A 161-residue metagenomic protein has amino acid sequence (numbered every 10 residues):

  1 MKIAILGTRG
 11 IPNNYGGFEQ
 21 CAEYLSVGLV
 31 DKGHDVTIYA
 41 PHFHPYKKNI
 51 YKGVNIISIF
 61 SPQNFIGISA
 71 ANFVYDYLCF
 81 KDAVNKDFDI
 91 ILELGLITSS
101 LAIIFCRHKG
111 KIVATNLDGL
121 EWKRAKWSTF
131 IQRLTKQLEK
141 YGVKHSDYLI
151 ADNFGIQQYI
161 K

Functional and structural regions predicted by a protein language model:
M1-I3: Extreme N-terminal starter segment of soluble prokaryotic enzymes
T8-N14, G28-G67, G155-K161: N-terminal strand-loop element at the rim of the active site of nucleotide-sugar-dependent glycosyltransferases
G17-L29, C79: Short amphipathic alpha-helix
F18-C21, Y39-P41, L94-G95, A151-N153: Replace "coordinates the UDP/GDP/TDP-sugar" with "coordinates nucleotide-activated sugar donors
K52-K81, A125-I131: A short, charged, and often flexible helix/loop element on the N-terminal side of the glycosyltransferase catalytic
A71-V84, F88-D118: An aromatic- and histidine-rich active-site surface loop
I131-L149: Membrane-proximal helix-turn-helix segments that form the acceptor-binding/catalytic region of lipid-linked
V143-K161: A short, active-site helix/loop in glycosyltransferases that binds the activated sugar's phosphate group
